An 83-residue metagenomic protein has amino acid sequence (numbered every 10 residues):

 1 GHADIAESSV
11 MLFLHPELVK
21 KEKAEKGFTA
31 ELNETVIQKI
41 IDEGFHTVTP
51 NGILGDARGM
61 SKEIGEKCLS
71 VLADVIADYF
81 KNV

Functional and structural regions predicted by a protein language model:
G1-V83: Extended, histidine- and acidic-residue-enriched regions that form the cofactor-binding/catalytic faces
